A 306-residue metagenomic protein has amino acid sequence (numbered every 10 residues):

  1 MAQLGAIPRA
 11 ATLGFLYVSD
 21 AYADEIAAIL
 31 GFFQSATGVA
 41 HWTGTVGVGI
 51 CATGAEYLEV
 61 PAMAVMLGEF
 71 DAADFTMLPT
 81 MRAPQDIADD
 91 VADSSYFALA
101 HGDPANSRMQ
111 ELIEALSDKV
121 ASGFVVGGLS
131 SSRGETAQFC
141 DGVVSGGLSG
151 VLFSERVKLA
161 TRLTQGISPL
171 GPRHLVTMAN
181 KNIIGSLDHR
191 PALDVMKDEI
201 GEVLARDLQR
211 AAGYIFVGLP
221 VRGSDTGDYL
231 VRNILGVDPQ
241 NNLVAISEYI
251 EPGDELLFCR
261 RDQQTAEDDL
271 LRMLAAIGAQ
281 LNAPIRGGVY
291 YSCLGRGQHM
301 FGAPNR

Functional and structural regions predicted by a protein language model:
M1-A27, G31-S35, A40-H41, T45-F301 (+1 more regions): Small-residue-enriched flexible segments
